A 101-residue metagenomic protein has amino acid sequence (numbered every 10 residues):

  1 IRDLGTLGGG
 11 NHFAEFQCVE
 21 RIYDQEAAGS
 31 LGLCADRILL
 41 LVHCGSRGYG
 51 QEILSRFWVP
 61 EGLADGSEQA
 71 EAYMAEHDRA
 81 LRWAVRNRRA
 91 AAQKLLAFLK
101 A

Functional and structural regions predicted by a protein language model:
I1-A101: Hydrophobic N-terminal alpha-helices or hydrophobic patches in metabolic proteins across all domains of life
